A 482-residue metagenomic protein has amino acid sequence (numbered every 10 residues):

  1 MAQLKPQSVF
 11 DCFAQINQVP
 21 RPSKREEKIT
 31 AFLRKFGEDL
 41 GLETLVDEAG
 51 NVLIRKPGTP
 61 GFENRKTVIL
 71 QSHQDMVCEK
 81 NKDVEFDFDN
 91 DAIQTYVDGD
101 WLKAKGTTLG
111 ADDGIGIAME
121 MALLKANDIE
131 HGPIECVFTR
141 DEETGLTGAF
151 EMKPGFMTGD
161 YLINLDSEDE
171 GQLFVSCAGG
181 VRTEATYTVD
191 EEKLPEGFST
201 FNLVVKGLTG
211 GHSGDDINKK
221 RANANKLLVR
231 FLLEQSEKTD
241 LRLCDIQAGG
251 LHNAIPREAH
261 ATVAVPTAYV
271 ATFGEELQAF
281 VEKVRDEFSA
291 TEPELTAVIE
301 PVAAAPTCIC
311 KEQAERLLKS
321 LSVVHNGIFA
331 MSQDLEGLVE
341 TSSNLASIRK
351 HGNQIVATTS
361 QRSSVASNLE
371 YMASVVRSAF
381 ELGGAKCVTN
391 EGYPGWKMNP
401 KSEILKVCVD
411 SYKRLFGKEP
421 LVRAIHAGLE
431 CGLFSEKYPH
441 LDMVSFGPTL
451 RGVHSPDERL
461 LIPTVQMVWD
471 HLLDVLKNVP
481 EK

Functional and structural regions predicted by a protein language model:
M1-W101: Acidic/His- and Gly-rich active-site-bordering loop/insert found across diverse amide/peptide-bond hydrolases
V9, Q333, E340-N353, S360 (+1 more regions): Zn-dependent metallopeptidase/amidohydrolase metal-coordination segment
A14-Q18, H260-T262, T296-T307, A346-I348 (+3 more regions): A short beta-alpha structural unit
F62-T144, A149-D160, T200, K311-E315 (+4 more regions): Active-site metal-coordination/substrate-binding segment of hydrolases, especially metallo-dependent peptidases
Q74-M76, V137-G145, S167-E170, T209 (+2 more regions): Acidic, glycine-rich active-site loops and adjacent beta-strand->loop/helix elements that engage anionic groups
D100-K103, E143-T144, F150-R362: Midchain, well-structured core segments that form catalytic/ion-binding scaffolds
D216, N223, R230-I246, N390 (+1 more regions): Active-site-adjacent substrate-binding region of metalloamidase/peptidase-like peptide-processing proteins
K220-K238, Y269-F273, E315-S322, A330-Q333 (+3 more regions): His/Asp/Glu-rich mid-to-C-terminal helical/loop segments that flank catalytic regions of hydrolases
